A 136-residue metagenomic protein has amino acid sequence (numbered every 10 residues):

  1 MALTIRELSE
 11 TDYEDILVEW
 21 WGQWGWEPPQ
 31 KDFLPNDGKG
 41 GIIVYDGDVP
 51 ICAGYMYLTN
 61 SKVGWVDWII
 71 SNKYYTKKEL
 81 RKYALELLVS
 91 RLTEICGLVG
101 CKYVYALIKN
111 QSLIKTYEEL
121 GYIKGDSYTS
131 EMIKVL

Functional and structural regions predicted by a protein language model:
M1-Q30: Short amphipathic alpha-helix that is part of the acyltransferase structural core
I43, V49-L58, G64-D67: Conserved beta-strand in the GNAT
K62-L80: Conserved acetyl-CoA binding element of GNAT-fold acetyltransferases
K78-E94: Conserved acetyl-CoA-binding loop-helix of GNAT-fold acetyltransferases
V104-K115: Conserved beta-strand-loop-alpha-helix junction that forms the acyl-donor binding cleft
L107, I123-L136: Conserved catalytic-core motifs of GNAT/GCN5-like acyltransferases
K115-Y122: Conserved active-site tyrosine of GNAT-family acetyltransferases
